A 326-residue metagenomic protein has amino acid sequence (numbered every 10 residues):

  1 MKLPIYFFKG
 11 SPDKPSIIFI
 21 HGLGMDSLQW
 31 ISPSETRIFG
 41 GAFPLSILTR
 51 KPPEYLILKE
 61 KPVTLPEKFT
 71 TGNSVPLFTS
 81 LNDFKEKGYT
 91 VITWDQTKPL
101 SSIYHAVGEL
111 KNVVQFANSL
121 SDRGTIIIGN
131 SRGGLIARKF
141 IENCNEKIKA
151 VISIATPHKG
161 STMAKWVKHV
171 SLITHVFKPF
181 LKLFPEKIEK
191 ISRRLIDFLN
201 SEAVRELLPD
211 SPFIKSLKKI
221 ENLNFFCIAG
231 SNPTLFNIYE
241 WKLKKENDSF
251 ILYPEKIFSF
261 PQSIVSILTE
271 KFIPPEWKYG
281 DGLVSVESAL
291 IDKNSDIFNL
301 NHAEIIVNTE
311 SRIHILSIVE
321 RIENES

Functional and structural regions predicted by a protein language model:
M1-I128, R132-H175, I297-E325: N-terminal non-catalytic accessory region
G108, E142-S326: Helical cap/lid subdomain of alpha/beta-hydrolase-fold lipid enzymes that gates access to the catalytic pocket
